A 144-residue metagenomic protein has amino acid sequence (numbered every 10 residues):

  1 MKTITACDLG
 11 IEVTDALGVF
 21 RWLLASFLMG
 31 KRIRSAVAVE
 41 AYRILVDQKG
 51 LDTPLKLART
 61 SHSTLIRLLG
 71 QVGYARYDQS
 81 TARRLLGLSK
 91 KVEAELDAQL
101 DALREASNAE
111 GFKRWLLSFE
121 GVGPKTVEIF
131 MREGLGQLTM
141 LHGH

Functional and structural regions predicted by a protein language model:
M1-L9: Intrinsically disordered, low-complexity, charged terminal extensions of DNA damage-control enzymes
G10-R21, R32-I33, A75-S80: Structural motif
W22, V39-E40, E110: A generic alpha-helix surface/boundary motif
W22-K31, G87: Short, hydrophobic/amphipathic alpha-helical patches that form generic packing surfaces within helical domains
L28, S107-H144: Catalytic DNA-binding helix-loop module of base-excision-repair DNA glycosylases/AP lyases
G30-E40, V92-A98, G136-T139: Short helix-capping/linker segments at secondary-structure and domain boundaries
A41-L45: Short Gly/aromatic-enriched secondary-structure transition segments
Q48-E120, R132: Alpha-helical ds-nucleic-acid-binding substructure associated with the helix-hairpin-helix region of base-excision DNA
